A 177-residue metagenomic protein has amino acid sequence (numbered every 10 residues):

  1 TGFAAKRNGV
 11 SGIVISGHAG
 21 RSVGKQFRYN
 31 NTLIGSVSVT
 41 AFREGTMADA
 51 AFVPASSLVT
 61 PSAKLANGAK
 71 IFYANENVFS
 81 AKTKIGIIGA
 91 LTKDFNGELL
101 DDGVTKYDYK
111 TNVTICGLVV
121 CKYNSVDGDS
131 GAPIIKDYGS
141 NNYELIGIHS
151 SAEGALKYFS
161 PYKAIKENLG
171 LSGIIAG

Functional and structural regions predicted by a protein language model:
T1-T114, K136-D137, S150, L171: Serine endopeptidase catalytic core focused on the charge-relay Asp
A41-E44, C121-D127: Short Gly/Pro-enriched turn/cap motifs at secondary-structure boundaries
I85-I87, V120-Y123: Short beta-strand segments that buttress and anchor functional surface loops
I115-V119: Short, conserved helix/loop micro-motifs enriched in His/Cys and acidic residues
V120, D129, Y158-G170: Surface-exposed, low-hydrophobicity beta-strand/loop segments enriched in small/polar/acidic residues
V120, E144-S160, G177: Membrane-proximal bilayer-interacting regions
Y123-I148: Catalytic nucleophile loop of clan PA
L171-G177: Low-complexity, Gly/Ser/Thr/Pro-rich intrinsically disordered linker/tail segments
